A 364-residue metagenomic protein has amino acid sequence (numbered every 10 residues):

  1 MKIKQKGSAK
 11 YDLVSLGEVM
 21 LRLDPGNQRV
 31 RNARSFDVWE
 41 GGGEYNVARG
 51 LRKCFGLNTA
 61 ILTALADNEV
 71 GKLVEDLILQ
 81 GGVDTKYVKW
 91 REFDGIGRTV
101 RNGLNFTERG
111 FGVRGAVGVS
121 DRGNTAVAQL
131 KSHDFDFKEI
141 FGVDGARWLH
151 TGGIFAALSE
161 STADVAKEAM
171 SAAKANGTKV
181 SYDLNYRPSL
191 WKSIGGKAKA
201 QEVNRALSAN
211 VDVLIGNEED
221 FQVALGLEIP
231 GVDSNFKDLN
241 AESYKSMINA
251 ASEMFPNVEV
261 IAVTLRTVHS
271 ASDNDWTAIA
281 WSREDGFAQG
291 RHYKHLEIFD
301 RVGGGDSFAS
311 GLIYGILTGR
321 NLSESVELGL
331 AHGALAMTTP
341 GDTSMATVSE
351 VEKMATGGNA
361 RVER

Functional and structural regions predicted by a protein language model:
M1-L13, S171-A175, L227-R364: Conserved phosphate-binding/catalytic region of the ribokinase-like
M1-R31: Positively charged, low-complexity intrinsically disordered leader regions
V19, L184, S307: Active-site metal-binding loops of divalent metal-dependent hydrolases
R29-R49: Short catalytic helix/loop segments, enriched in acidic residues and glycine and frequently bearing histidine
W39, V47-N58, Q80, G315-T318: Alpha-helix C-terminal capping segments
G43-K53, A166-A172: Histidine-anchored nucleotide/phosphate-binding helix
N58-G153, E160, A169, N176 (+1 more regions): Conserved N-terminal subdomain of the carbohydrate kinase-like
W148-A271: Conserved beta-alpha-beta core of the PfkB/ribokinase-like small-molecule kinase fold
